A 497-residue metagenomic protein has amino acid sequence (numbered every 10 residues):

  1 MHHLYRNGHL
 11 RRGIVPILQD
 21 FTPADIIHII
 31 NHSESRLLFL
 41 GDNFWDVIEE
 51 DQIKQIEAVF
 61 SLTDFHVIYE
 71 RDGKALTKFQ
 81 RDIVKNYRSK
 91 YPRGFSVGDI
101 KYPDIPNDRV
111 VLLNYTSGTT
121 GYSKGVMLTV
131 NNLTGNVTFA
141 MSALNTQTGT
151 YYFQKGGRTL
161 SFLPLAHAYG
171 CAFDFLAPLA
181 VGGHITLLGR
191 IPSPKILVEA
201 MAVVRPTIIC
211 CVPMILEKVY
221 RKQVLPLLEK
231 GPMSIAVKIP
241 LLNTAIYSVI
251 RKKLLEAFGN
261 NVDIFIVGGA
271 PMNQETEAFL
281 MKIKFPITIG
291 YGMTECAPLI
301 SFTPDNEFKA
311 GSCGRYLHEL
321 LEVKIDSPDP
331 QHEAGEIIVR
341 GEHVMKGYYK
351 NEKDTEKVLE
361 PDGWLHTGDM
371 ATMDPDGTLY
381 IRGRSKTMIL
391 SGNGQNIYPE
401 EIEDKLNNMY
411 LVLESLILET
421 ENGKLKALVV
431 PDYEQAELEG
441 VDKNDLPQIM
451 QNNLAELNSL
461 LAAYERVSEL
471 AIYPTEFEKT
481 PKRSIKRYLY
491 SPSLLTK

Functional and structural regions predicted by a protein language model:
H9-Y87, Y433: Structural core segment of the AMP-binding/adenylate-forming
R81-Y115, Y122, T148-R158: Conserved pre-ATP/AMP-binding loop-to-beta segment of ANL
V111-T138: Conserved AMP-binding A3 loop
T134-R158, L165-K252, N261: Conserved AMP-binding/adenylation subdomain of ANL enzymes
T207-C210, Y220-F308: Gly/Ser/Thr-rich phosphate-binding loop
K324, Q331-S391: Conserved ATP-binding/catalytic segment of the ANL
V344, T378-N407, E434-D445, L461-V467 (+1 more regions): Adenylate-forming
I389, E414-I417, G423, L454-K497: Conserved C-terminal "lid"/linker of ANL adenylate-forming enzymes
